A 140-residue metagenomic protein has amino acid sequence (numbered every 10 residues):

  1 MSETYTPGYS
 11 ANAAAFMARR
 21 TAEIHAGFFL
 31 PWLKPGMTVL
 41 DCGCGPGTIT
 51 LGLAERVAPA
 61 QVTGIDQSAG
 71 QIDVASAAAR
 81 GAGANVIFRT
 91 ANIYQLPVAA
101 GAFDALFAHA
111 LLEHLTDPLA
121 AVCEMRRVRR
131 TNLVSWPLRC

Functional and structural regions predicted by a protein language model:
S2-T21: Class I SAM-dependent methyltransferase Rossmann-like catalytic core, especially the SAM/SAH-binding loop
R19-M37, G52, R56: Conserved alpha-helix/loop element of class I SAM-dependent methyltransferases that forms part of the SAM/SAH-binding
P35, P59, R129-L133: Short glycine-dipeptide loop
T38-C42, P46-Q95, A120: Class I SAM-dependent methyltransferase SAM/SAH-binding core
Y94-A105: A short acidic, Gly/Pro-enriched loop at the edge of an enzyme's catalytic core that lines a small-molecule cofactor
D104-P118: A short SAM/SAH-binding and catalytic strip from SAM-dependent methyltransferases
L119-V134: A short glycine-rich, Lys/Arg-flanked "PGG" loop and its adjoining helix->strand segment in the class I
P137-R139: Acidic carboxylate diad motif detector
